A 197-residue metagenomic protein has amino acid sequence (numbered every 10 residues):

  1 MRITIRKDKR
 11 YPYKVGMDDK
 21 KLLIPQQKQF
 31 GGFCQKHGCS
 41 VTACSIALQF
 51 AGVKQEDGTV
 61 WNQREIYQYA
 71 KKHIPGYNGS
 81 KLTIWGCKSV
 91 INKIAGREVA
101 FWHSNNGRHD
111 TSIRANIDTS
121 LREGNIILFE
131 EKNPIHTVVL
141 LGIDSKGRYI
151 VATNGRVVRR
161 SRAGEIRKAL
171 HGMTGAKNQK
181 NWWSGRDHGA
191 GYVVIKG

Functional and structural regions predicted by a protein language model:
M1, K196-G197: Short, solvent-exposed mixed-charge patches
M1-N78, A163-K168: Active-site-adjacent structural segments surrounding the nucleophilic cysteine of cysteine proteases and isopeptidases
V60-K196: Conserved active-site-adjacent core of cysteine acyl-enzyme catalytic domains
